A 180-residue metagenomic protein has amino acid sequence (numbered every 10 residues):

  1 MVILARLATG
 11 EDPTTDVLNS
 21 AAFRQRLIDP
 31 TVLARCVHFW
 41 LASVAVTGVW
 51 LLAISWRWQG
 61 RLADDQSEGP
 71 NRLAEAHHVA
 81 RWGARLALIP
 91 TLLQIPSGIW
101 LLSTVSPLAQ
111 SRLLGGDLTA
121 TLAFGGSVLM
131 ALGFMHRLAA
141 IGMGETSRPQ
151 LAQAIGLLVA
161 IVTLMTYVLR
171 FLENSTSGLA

Functional and structural regions predicted by a protein language model:
M1-A180: Polytopic transmembrane helical bundles with strong interfacial aromatic enrichment
